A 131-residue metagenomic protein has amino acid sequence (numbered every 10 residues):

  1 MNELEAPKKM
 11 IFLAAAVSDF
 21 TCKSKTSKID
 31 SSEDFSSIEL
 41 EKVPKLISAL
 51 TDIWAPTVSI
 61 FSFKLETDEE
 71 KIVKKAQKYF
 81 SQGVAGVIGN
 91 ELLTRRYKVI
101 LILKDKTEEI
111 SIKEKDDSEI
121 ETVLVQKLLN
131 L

Functional and structural regions predicted by a protein language model:
M1-A6, V84, E91-L131: Small-residue (G/A/S/T)-rich helix-start motifs and N-terminal tracts that mark the onset
M1-L92: Glycine-rich phosphate/dinucleotide-binding loop and adjoining beta-alpha-beta core of small-molecule
